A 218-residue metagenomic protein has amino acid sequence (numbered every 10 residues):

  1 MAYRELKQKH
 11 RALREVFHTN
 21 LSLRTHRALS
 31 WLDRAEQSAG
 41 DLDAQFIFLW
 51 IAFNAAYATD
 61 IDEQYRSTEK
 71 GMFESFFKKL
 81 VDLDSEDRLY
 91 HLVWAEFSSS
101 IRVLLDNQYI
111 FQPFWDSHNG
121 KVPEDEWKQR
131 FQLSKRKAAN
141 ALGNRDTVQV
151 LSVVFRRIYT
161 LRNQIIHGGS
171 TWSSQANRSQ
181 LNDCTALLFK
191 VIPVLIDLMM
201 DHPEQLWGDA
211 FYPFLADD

Functional and structural regions predicted by a protein language model:
M1-N20, L49-A141: Helix-loop junctions and short alpha-helical segments
R4-E15, T19, S117-D218: Polyanionic, low-complexity intrinsically disordered segments
S22-G40, A138: Short amphipathic alpha-helical segments and their helix-coil junctions
L29, D43-W50, E74, S98 (+5 more regions): Non-catalytic, well-ordered alpha-helical scaffold segments
S30-Q37, I47-A58, R157: Short, hydrophobic/amphipathic alpha-helical patches that form generic packing surfaces within helical domains
A39, Q64-S67, W172-R178: Short, surface-exposed loop/turn segments at secondary-structure junctions
A39-L42, T59, D87, F111 (+3 more regions): Short secondary-structure junctions and interdomain/linker hinges
